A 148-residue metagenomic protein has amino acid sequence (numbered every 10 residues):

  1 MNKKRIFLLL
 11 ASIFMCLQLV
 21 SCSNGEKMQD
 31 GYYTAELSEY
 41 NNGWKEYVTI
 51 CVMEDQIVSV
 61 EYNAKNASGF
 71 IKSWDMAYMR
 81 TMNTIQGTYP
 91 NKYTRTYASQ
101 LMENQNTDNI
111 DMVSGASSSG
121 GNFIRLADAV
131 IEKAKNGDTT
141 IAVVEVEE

Functional and structural regions predicted by a protein language model:
M1-L10: Bacterial N-terminal signal peptides that target proteins for export
L8, S23-E26: Short, surface-exposed loop and linker segments with low hydrophobicity and enrichment for Pro/Ser/Thr
I13-F14: Repetitive helical segments and hydrophobic/amphipathic motifs
L17-S21: C-terminal motif of bacterial Sec signal peptides marking the signal peptidase cleavage site
G25-E148: Active-site- and interface-proximal helix/loop "cap" or "latch" segments in soluble metabolic and energy-transducing
